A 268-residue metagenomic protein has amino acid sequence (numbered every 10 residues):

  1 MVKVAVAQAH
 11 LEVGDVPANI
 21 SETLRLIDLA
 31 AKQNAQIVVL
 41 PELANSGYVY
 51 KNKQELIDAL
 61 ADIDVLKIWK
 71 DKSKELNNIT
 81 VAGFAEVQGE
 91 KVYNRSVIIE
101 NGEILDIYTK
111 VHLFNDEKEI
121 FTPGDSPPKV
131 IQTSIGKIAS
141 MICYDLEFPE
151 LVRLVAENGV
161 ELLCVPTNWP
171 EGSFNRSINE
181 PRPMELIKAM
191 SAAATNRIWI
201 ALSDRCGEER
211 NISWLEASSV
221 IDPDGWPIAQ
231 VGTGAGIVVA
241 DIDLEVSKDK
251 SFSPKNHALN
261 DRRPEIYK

Functional and structural regions predicted by a protein language model:
M1-V6: Extreme N-terminal starter segment of soluble prokaryotic enzymes
Q8-V13: Short polar catalytic/cofactor-binding loops
V16, R25-N101, P170-S191, T195-I198: Cys-nucleophile CN-hydrolase/nitrilase-fold catalytic domain and related Cys-dependent amidase chemistry that acts on
A18-I27, F148-R153: Short, acidic/polar
V65-I79, E147-I237: CN hydrolase (nitrilase-like) catalytic-core segments centered on the catalytic cysteine and neighboring Lys/Glu
A82-F84, R95-I98, K129, S218-V220 (+1 more regions): Short beta-strand scaffold segments in enzyme catalytic cores
V87-T167, E171-S173, S177-I187, D249-L259: Active-site catalytic loop in hydrolytic enzyme cores
V239, S247-K268: Short, basic/aromatic-enriched C-terminal tail that caps enzymatic domains
